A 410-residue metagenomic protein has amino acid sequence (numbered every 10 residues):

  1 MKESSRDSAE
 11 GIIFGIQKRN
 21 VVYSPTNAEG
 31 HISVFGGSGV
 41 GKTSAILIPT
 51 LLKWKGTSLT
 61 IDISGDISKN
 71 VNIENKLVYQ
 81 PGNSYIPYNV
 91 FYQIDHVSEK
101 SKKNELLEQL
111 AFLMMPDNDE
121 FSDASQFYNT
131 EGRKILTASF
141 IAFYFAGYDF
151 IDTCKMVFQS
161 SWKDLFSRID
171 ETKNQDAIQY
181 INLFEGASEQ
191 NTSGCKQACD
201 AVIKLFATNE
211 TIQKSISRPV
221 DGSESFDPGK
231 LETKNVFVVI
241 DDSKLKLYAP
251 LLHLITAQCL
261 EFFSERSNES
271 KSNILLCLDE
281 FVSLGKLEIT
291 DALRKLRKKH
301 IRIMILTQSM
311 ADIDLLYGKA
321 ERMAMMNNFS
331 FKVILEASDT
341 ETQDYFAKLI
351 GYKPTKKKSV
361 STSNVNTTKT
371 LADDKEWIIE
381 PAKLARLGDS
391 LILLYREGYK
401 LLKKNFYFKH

Functional and structural regions predicted by a protein language model:
M1-Y23: N-terminal pre-Walker A segment at the start of P-loop NTPase domains
I13, Q17-R19, A28-I301, E376-H410: P-loop NTPase motor domains
T57-I61, K76-V78, R302-Q308, K332-E336 (+1 more regions): Short hydrophobic alpha-helical runs that function as membrane-insertion/retention elements
I67-N70, S84-N89, D312-L316, E341-F346: Switch/connector loops and helix/strand junctions flanking conserved nucleotide-binding motifs in nucleotide-processing
F127-T130, D291-R294, D314-H410: P-loop NTPase motor core of the ASCE superfamily
D241, F281, Q308-M310, A337-S338: Histidine- and/or cysteine-centered catalytic micro-motif in compact active-site loops
L296-L316: Sensor-1/coupling segment of RecA-like P-loop NTPase cores
